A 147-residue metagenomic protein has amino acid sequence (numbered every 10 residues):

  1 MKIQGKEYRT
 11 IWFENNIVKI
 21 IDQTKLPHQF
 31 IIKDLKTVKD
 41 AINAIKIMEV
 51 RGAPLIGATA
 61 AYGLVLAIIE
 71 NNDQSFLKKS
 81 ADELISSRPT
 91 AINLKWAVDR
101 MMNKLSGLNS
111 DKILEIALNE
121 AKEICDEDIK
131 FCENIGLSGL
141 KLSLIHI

Functional and structural regions predicted by a protein language model:
M1-I11: Polybasic, low-complexity association/targeting segments
R9-D111: Long amphipathic alpha-helical segments
A97-L142: Small/polar-residue-rich loop-to-helix segments that shape phosphate-bearing ligand pockets
I145-I147: Conserved small/polar residues in nucleotide/adenosyl-binding loops
